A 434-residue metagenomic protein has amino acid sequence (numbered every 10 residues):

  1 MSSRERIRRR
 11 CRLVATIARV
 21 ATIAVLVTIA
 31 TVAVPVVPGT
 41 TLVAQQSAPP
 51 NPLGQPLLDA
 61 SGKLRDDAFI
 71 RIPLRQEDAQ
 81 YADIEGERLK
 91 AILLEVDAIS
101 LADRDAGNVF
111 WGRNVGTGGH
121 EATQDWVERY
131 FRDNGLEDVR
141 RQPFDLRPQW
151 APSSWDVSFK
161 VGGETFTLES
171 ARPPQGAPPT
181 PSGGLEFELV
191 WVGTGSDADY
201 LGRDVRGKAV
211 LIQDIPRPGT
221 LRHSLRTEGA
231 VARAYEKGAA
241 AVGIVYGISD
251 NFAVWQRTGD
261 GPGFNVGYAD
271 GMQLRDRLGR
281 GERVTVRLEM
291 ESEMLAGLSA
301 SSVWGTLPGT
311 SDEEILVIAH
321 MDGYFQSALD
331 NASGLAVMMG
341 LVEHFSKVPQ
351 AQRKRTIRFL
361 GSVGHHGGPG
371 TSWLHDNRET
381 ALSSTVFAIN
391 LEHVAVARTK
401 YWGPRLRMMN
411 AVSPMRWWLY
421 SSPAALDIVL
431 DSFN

Functional and structural regions predicted by a protein language model:
M1-T16: N-terminal secretory signal peptides that target proteins for export/translocation
Q46-E121, D125, R129, N134 (+2 more regions): N-terminal hydrophobic or amphipathic helices/low-complexity stretches enriched in small/hydrophobic/Pro/Gly
R75-I84, A106-E121, W191, I215-V231 (+5 more regions): Second-shell loop/turn segments in exported
I84, R88, L93, D97-R104 (+14 more regions): Sec/Tat-exported extracytoplasmic proteins
A91-L94, D103-A209, P216-G219: Noncatalytic luminal/extracellular "stalk/propeptide" segments of secretory-pathway proteins
V161-G162, F166-G202, W255-D330, G340-K354: Soluble metallo-hydrolase cores and metallopeptidase-like ectodomains found primarily in the secretory/periplasmic
G195-S249: A conserved hydrophobic secondary-structure block that centers on an alpha-helix together with its immediately flanking
T310-D312, S362-N434: Metal-dependent peptidase/peptidase-like ectodomains
